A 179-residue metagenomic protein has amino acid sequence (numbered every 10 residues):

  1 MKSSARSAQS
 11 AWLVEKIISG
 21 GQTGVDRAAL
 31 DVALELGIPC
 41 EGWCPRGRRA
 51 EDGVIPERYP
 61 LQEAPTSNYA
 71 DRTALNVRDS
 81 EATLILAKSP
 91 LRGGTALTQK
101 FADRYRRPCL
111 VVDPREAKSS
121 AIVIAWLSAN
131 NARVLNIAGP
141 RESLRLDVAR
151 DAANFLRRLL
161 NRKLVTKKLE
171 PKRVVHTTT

Functional and structural regions predicted by a protein language model:
A5-A11, E170-P171, V175: Low-complexity, intrinsically disordered tandem-repeat tracts enriched in small/polar residues
W12-V134, R141, V148-L159: Acidic/glycine-enriched connector segments
L144-T179: Charged phosphate-binding loop/patch that engages nucleotide di/tri-phosphates or the phosphate backbone of nucleic
